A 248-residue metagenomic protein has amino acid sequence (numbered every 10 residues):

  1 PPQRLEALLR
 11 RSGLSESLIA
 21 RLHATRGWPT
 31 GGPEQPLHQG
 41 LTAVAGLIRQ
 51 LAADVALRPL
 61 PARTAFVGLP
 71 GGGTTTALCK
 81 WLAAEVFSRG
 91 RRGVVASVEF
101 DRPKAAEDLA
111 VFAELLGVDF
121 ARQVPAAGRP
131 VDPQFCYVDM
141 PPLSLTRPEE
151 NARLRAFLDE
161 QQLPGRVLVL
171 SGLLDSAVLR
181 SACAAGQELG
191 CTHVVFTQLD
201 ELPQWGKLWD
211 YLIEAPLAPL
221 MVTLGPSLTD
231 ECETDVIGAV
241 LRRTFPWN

Functional and structural regions predicted by a protein language model:
P1, L5-L9, L22, L212-N248: NTP-binding/hydrolysis catalytic cores, primarily Walker-type P-loop NTPases
P1-A53: Non-catalytic terminal/linker segments enriched in charged/polar, low-complexity residues
R21, R92-V94, L163-L170, Q187-D230: Conserved beta-strand/loop subsegment of P-loop NTPase cores
D54-P61: Phosphate-binding P-loop
T64: Conserved beta-strand position immediately N-terminal to the Walker
V67-G72, G93-E107, V111-L154, D159-Q161 (+1 more regions): Switch II (G3) loop of P-loop NTPases
T76-W81, D108: Hydrophobic positions on the alpha1 helix immediately C-terminal to the Walker A/P-loop
F100-P103, P142-L145, G172-S176, L199-P203 (+1 more regions): Conserved nucleotide-binding/hydrolysis micro-motifs of P-loop NTPases
